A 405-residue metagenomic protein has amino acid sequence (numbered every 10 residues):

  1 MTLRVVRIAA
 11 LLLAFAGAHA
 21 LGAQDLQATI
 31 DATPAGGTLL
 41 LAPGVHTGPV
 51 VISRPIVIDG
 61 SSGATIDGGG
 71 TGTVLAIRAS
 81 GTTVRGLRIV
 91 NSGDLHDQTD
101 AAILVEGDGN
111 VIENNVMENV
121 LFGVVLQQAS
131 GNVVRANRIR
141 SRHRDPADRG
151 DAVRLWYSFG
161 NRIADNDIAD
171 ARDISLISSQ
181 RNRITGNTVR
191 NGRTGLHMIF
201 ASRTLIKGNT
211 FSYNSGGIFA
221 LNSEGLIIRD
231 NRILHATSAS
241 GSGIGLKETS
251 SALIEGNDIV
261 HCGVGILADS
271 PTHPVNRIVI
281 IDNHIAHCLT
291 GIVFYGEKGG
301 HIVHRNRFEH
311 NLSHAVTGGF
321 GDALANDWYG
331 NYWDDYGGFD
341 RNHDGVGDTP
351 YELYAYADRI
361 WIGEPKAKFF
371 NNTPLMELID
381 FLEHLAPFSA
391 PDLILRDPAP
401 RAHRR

Functional and structural regions predicted by a protein language model:
I8-A18: Bacterial N-terminal signal peptides
A20-G48: Acidic Gly/Asp/Thr-rich repetitive segments characteristic of extracellular carbohydrate-active and adhesion proteins
G36-T38, P43, P49, P55 (+18 more regions): Detector for repetitive beta-architecture
L40, V51, D59, D67 (+20 more regions): Extracellular beta-strand solenoid repeats
H46-D59, I66-N110, L121-A129, L155: Extracellular beta-strand-rich solenoid/capping regions of secreted or surface-exposed proteins that bind or remodel
G68-A76, H96-L104, N119-F122, L126 (+8 more regions): Extracellular beta-strand/beta-solenoid scaffold signature
A239, G243, A252, I266-D269 (+2 more regions): Functionally critical loop-and-helix segments that line ligand-binding/catalytic clefts of soluble enzyme domains
